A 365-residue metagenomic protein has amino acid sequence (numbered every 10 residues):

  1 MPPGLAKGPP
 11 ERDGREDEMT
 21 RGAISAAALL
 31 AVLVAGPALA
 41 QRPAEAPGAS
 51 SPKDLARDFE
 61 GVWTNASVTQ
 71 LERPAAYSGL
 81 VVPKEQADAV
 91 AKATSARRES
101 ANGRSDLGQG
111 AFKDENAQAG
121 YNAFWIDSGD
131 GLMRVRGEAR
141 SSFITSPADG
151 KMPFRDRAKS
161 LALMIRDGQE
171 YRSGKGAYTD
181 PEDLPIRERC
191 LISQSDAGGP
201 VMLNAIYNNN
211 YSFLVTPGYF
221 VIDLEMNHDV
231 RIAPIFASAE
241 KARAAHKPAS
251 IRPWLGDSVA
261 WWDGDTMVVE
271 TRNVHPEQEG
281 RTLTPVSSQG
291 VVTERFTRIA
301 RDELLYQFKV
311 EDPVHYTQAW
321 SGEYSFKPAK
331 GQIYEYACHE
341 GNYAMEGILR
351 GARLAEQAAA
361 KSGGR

Functional and structural regions predicted by a protein language model:
P3-E18: Short, Lys/Arg-enriched N-terminal segments with co-localized hydrophobic residues within the first ~10-30 amino acids
G4, G22-A23, P43: Absolute N-terminal positional cue centered near the fourth residue
E16-A28: Bacterial N-terminal signal peptides that target proteins for export
A40-R365: PEST-like low-complexity, intrinsically disordered acidic/proline/serine-rich tracts that flank trafficking/processing
